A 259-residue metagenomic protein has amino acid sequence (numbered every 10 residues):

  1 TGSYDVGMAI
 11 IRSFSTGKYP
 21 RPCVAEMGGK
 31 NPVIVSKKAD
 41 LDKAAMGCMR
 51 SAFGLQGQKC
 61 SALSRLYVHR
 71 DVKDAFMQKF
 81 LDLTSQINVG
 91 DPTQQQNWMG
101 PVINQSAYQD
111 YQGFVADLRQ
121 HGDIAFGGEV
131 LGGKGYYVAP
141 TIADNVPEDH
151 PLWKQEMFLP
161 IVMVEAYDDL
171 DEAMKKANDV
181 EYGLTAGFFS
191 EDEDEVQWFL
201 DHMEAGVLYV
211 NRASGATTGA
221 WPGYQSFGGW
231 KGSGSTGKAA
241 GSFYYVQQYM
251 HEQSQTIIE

Functional and structural regions predicted by a protein language model:
G2-P147, L170, K175, V210 (+2 more regions): ALDH superfamily catalytic-core signature
I34, S85-V89, M99-G100, V130-L131 (+1 more regions): Conserved C-terminal structural/oligomerization subdomain of aldehyde/semialdehyde dehydrogenase
